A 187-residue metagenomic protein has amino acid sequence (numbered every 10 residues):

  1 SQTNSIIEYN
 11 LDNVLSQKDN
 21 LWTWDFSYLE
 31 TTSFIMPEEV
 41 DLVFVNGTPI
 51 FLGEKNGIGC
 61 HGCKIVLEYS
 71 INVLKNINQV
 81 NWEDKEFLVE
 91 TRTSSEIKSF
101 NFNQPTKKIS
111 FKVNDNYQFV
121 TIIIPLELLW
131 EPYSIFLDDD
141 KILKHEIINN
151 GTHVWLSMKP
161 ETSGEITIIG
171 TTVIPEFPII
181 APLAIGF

Functional and structural regions predicted by a protein language model:
S1, L21-G170: Intrinsically disordered, low-complexity linkers and stems that provide flexible hinges in membrane-associated
S1-Q2, F187: Accessible peptide chain termini
Q2-K18: A cross-kingdom signal targeting lumenal/periplasmic-facing segments of multi-pass membrane and secretory-pathway
I7, I135, T167-F187: Secretory targeting signatures
N10-D12, E38-E39, D140, I179: Residue-level marker of positions within ordered structural domains that often coincide with functionally constrained
D12-V14, L74-K75, T171-E176: Short domain-boundary/entry signatures in modular proteins, especially in secreted/extracellular architectures
